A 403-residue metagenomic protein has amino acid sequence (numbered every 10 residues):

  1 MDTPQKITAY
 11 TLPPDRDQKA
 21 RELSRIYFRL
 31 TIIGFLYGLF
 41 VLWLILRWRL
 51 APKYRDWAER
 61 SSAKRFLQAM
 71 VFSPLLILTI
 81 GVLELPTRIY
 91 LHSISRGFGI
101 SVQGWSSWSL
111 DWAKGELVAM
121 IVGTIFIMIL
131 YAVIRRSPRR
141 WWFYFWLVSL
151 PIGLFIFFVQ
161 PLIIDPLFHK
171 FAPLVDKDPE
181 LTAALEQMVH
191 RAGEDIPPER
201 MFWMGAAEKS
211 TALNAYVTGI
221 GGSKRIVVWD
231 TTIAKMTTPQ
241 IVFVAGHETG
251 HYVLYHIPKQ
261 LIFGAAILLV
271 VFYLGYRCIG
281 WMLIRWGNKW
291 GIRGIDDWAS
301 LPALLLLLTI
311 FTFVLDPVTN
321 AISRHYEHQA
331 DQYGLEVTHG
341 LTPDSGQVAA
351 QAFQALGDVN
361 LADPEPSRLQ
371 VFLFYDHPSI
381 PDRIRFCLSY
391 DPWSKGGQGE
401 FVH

Functional and structural regions predicted by a protein language model:
M1-I295, T309-F313, P317-H403: Polar-ligand-bearing catalytic/cofactor-coordination segments of membrane-embedded or membrane-tethered inner-membrane
I295-L304: N-terminal signal-anchor/signal peptide hydrophobic helix marking the start of the first transmembrane segment
